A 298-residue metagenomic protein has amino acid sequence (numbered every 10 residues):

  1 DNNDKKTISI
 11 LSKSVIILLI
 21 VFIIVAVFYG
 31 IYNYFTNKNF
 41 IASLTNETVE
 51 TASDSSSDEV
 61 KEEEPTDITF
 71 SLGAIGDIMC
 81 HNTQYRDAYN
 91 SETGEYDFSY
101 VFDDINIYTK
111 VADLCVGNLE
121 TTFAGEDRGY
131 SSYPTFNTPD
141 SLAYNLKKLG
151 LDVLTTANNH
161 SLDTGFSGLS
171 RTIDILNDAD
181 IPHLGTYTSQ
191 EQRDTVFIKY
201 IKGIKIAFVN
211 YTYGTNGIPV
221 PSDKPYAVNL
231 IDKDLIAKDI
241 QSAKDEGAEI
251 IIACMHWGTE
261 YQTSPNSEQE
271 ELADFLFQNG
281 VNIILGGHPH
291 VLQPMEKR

Functional and structural regions predicted by a protein language model:
D1-L11: N-terminal Lys/Arg-rich, disordered targeting/topogenic segments
K13-R298: Acidic, metal/ion-coordinating pockets
